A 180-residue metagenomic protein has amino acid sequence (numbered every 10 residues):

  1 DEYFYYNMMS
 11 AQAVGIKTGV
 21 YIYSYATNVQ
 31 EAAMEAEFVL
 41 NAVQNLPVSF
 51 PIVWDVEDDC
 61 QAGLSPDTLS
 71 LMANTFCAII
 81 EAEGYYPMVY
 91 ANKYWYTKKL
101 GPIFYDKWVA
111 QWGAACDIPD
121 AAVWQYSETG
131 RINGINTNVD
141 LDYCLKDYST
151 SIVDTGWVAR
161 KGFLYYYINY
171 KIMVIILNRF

Functional and structural regions predicted by a protein language model:
D1-C77, E81-G84: Substrate-binding cleft of extracellular glycoside hydrolase catalytic domains
I16-I22, I52-W54, P87-V89, K107-Q111 (+1 more regions): Hydrophobic faces of well-ordered beta-strands that scaffold small-molecule active sites in alpha/beta enzyme cores
Y23-T27, E57-D59, N92-Y94, W112-A114 (+1 more regions): Active-site beta-loop-alpha junctions enriched in small/polar residues
D67-L71, Y90, D117: Short, well-ordered coil↔helix boundary/capping segments
I80-T97: Aromatic-lined carbohydrate-recognition surfaces of secreted/lumenal glycan-active proteins
Y96, G101-I152: Functionally critical loop-and-helix segments that line ligand-binding/catalytic clefts of soluble enzyme domains
I152-F180: Extracellular adhesion/carbohydrate-binding repeat motifs centered on closely spaced tryptophans
